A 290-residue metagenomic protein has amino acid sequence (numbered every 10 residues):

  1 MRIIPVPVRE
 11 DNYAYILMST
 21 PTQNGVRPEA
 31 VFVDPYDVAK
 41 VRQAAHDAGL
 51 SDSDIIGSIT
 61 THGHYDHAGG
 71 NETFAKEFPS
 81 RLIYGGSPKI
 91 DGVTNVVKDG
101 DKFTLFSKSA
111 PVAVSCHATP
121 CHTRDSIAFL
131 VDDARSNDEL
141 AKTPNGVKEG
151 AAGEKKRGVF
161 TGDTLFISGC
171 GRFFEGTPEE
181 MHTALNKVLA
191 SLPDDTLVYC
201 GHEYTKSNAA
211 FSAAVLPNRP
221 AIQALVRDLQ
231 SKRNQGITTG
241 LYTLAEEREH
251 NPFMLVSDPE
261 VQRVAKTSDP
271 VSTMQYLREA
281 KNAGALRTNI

Functional and structural regions predicted by a protein language model:
M1-V6, T20-V26, L105-S107, S136-E154 (+1 more regions): Eukaryotic N-terminal low-complexity, Ser/Thr- and Lys/Arg-rich leader segments that predominantly function as
E10, P28-A30, D37-P120, I127 (+2 more regions): Active-site HxH/HxHxD metal-binding segment of metal-dependent hydrolases
V33, G162, G201-H202: Active-site flanking residues adjacent to catalytic metal/cofactor-binding acidic residues
Y65, D125, F166-I167, T205: Short active-site segment of divalent metal-dependent hydrolases/proteases that encodes the spacing between
S168-F174, N208: A short acidic, helix-capping loop that chelates divalent metal ions and anchors anionic groups
G176-A184: Charged helix-capping and loop-helix junction motifs
T183-L197, Y204-I290: Accessory terminal helices/loops
